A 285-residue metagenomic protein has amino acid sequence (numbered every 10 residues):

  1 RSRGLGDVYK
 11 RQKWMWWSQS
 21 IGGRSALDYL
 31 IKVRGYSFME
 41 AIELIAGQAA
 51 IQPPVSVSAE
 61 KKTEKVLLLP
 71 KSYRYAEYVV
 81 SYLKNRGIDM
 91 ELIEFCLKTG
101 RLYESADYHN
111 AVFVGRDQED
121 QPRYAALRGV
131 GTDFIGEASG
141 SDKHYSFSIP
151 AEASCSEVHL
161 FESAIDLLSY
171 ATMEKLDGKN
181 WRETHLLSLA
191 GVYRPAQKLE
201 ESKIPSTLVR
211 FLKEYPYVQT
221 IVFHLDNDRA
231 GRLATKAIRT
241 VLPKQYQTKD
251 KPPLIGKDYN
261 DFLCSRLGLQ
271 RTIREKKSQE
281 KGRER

Functional and structural regions predicted by a protein language model:
R1-Y9: Single conserved hydrophobic/aromatic residue that forms the stacking wall/gate of nucleotide- or nucleobase-binding
K10-I45, T99-R101, L263-G268: Short, small/acidic-rich helices and loops at N termini and domain boundaries of DNA replication/processing enzymes
W16, L30, L83, E162 (+3 more regions): Terminal peptide-recognition signature
R24, T172-R285: TOPRIM fold recognition
K32, L167, A171-L176: Short active-site loop/helix that positions an aromatic residue
Q48-K65: Intrinsically disordered, low-complexity linkers and terminal tails enriched in Pro/Gly and often acidic or mixed-charge
E60-H144, S148-E152: Basic, glycine-enriched DNA-binding surface that flanks or lies within the catalytic cores of DNA
L160-I165, G191-R194: Conserved mixed alpha/beta catalytic, RNA-binding, or beta-rich assembly cores of soluble enzyme, regulatory
